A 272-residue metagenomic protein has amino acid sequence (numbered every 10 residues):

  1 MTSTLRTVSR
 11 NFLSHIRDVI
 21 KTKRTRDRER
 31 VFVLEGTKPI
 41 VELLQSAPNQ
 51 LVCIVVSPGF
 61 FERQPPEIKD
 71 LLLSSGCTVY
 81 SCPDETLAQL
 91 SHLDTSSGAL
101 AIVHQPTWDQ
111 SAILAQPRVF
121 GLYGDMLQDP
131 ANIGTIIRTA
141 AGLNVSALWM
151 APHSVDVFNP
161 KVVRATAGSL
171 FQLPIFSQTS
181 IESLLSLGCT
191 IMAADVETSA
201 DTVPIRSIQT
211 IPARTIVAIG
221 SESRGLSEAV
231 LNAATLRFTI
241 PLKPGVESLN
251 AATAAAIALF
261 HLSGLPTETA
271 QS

Functional and structural regions predicted by a protein language model:
M1-I68, S154-D156: Boundary-proximal intrinsically disordered activation/regulatory segments immediately upstream of a helical core
G36, Q128-I136, L249-A254: Amphipathic alpha-helical repeat scaffolds
R63-S75, V230: Short, aromatic/basic amphipathic alpha-helical patches
D70-H92, F176: A glycine-rich helix N-cap at a beta->alpha junction
S74, E85, P106-D201: RNA substrate-binding interface of SAM-dependent RNA methyltransferases
A99-A101, T139-L143, P152-F171, E228-S272: Structured adenosyl-cofactor binding patch, chiefly the S-adenosyl-L-methionine
M192-V246: Active-site/ligand-binding-proximal alpha/beta "capping" segment
